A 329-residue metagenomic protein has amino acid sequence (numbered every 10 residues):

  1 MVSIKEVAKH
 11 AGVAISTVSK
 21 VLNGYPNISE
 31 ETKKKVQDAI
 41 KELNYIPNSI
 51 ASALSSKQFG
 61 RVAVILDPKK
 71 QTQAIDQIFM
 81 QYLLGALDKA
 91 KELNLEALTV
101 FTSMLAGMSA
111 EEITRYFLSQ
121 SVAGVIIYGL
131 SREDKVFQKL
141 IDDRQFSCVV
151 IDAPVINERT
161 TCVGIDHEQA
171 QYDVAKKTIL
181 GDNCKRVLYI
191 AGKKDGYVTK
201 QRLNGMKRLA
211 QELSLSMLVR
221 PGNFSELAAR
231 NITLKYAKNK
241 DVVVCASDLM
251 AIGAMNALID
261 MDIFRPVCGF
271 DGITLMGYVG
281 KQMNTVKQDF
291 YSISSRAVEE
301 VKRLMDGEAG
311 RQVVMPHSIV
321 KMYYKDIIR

Functional and structural regions predicted by a protein language model:
M1-G60, R329: N-terminal helix-turn-helix DNA-binding module of bacterial transcription factors
R61-I65, K69-V174, I232-K238, V242: Alpha-helical recognition/docking segments in bacterial nutrient-uptake and carbohydrate-utilization systems
I65, Y128, I151, Y189-I190 (+3 more regions): Short hydrophobic segments within beta-strands
A90-T102, Y189, K207-L227: Short beta-strand elements in bilobed, periplasmic/extracellular small-molecule ligand-binding domains
R132-E133, D195, R202, L249-A251: Alpha-helix capping/helix-boundary segments
V163-Y189, E226-L234, A251, Q288-D306: Hydrophobic alpha-helical segments within soluble ligand-binding/sensing domains
V174-L213, A309-I328: An alpha-beta-alpha
K238-R329: Flexible loop/turn connectors
